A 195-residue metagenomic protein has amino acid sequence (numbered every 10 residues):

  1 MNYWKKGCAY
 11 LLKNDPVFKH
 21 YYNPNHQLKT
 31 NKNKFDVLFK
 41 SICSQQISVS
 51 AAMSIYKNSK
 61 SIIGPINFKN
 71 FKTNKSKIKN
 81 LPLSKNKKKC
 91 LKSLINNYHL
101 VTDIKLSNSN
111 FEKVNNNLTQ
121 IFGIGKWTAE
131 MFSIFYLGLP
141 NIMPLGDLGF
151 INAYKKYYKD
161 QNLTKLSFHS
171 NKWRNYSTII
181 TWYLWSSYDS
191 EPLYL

Functional and structural regions predicted by a protein language model:
M1-K29, K92-S93, S107-K113, K126-L195: C-terminal accessory module of base-excision DNA glycosylases/AP lyases that mediates lesion recognition and DNA
P16-V17, I47-S48, A52-F122, K172-R174: Alpha-helical ds-nucleic-acid-binding substructure associated with the helix-hairpin-helix region of base-excision DNA
N31, F35, F39, S48-A52 (+3 more regions): Hydrophobic (often cysteine-bearing) scaffold residues that line and stabilize catalytic clefts of nucleotide/cofactor
F35, S59, F132-F135: Aromatic-residue hotspot detector
F35-F39, F71-N74, F111-V114, G146 (+1 more regions): N-terminal alpha-helical segment
